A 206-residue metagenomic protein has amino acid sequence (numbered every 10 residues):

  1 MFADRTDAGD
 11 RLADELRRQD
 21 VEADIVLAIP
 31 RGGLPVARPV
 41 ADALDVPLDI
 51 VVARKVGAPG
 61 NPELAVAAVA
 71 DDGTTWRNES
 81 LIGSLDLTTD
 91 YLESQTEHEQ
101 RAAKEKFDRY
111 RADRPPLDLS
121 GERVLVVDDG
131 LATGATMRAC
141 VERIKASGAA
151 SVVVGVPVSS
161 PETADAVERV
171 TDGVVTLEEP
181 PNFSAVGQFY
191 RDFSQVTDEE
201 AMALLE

Functional and structural regions predicted by a protein language model:
M1-E206: PRPP-associated nucleotide enzymes
